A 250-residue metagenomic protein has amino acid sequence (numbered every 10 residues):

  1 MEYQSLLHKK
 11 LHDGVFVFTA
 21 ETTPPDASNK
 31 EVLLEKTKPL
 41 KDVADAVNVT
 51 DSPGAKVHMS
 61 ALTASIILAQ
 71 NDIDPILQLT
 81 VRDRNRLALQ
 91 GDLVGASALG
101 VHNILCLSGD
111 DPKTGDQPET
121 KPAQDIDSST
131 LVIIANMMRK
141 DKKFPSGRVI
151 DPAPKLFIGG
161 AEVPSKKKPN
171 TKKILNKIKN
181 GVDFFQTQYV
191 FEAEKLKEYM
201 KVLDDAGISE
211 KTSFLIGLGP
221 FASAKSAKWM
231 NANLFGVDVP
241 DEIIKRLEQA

Functional and structural regions predicted by a protein language model:
M1-T23, A27, K143-L156: N-terminal amphipathic alpha-helix/helix-capping segment at the start of soluble metabolic enzymes
S5-H8, N29-E31, A55-I67, N85-G91 (+3 more regions): Active-site-adjacent beta->alpha loops and helix N-cap segments on the catalytic face of soluble alpha/beta enzymes
V17-E31, P75-L87, K155-P169, L247-A250: Active-site mouth loops of central-metabolism enzymes
F18-T22, D45-V49, P75-L79, I104-C106 (+3 more regions): Hydrophobic faces of well-ordered beta-strands that scaffold small-molecule active sites in alpha/beta enzyme cores
T22-D26, D51-A55, V81-D83, S108-P112 (+3 more regions): Active-site-proximal loop/turn and secondary-structure-junction residues that shape catalytic pockets, frequently
V43-D83: Active-site cofactor/substrate anionic-group-binding motifs, chiefly glycine- and Lys/Arg-rich phosphate-binding loops
R84-S97, K168-I178, M200-K201, A222-W229: Catalytic cores of alpha/beta
G109, P122-D151, A161-K166, A206-A250: Active-site pocket-lining/capping segments in soluble small-molecule metabolic enzymes
